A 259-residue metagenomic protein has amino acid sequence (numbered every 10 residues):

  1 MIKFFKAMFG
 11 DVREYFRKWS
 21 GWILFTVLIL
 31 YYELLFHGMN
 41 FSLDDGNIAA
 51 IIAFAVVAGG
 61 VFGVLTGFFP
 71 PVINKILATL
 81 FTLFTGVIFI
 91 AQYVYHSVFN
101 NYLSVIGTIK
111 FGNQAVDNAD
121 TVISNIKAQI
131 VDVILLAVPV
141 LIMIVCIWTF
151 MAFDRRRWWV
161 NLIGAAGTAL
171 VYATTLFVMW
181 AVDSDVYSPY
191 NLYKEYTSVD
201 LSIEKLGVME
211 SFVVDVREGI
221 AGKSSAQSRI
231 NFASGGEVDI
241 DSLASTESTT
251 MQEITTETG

Functional and structural regions predicted by a protein language model:
I2-A233, D239-T255: Transmembrane and membrane-interface helices of multi-pass, inner-membrane envelope-modifying transferases
E257-G259: Membrane-embedded segments
